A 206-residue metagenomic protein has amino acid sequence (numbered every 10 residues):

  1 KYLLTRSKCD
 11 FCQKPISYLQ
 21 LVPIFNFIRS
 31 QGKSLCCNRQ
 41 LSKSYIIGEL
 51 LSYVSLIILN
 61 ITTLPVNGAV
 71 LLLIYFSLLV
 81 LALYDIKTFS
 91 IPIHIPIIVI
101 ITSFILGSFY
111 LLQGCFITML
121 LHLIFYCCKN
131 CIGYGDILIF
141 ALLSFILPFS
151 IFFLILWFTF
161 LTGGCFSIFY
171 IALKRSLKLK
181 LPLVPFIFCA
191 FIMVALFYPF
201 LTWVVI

Functional and structural regions predicted by a protein language model:
K1-S44: Membrane-proximal soluble regions of multi-pass membrane proteins
S34-T102: Long, charge-rich boundary regions
R39, F153-W157, P185: Internal alpha-helical transmembrane segments of multi-pass membrane proteins, especially GPCRs
S52-L56, I117, L121, T162-F166 (+3 more regions): Alpha-helical transmembrane segments of multipass membrane proteins
T62, F169-L173, F200-L201: Juxtamembrane "helix-exit" motif on the non-cytosolic side of transmembrane helices
L73-I171, V205-I206: Functional transmembrane core segments of multi-pass inner-membrane proteins
I168-M193: Interfacial loop-to-transmembrane junctions
L196-I206: Juxtamembrane boundary at the C-terminal end of a transmembrane helix
